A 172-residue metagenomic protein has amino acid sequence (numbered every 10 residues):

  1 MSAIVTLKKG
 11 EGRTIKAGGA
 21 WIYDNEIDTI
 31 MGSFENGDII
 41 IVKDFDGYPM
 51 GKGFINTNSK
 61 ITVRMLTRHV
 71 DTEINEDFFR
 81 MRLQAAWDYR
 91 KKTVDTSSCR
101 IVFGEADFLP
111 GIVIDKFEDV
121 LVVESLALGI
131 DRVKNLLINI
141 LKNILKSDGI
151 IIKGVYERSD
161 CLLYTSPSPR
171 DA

Functional and structural regions predicted by a protein language model:
M1-I112, K116-E118, S147: Non-catalytic accessory regions of SAM-dependent methyltransferases
R64-E73, V122-K134: Short histidine-centered catalytic/ligand-binding loop motif
I130-G154: Internal alpha/beta scaffold segment
R158-L163: Short proline/glycine- and acidic-rich turn/helix-capping motifs at secondary-structure junctions
Y164-A172: Single conserved hydrophobic/aromatic residue that forms the stacking wall/gate of nucleotide- or nucleobase-binding
